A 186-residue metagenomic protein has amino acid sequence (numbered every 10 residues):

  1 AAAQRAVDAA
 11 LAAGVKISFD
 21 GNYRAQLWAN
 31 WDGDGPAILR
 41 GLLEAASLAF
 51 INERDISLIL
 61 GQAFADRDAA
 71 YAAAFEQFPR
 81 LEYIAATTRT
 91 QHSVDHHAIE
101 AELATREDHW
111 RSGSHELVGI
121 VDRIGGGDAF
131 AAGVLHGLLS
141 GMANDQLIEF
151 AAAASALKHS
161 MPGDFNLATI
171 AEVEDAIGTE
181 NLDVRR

Functional and structural regions predicted by a protein language model:
A1-H109, L117, A168-D175, E180-R186: Ribokinase/PfkB-type carbohydrate-kinase core domain
S114-R186: Conserved post-catalytic alpha-helical subdomain immediately downstream of the catalytic base and nucleotide-binding
